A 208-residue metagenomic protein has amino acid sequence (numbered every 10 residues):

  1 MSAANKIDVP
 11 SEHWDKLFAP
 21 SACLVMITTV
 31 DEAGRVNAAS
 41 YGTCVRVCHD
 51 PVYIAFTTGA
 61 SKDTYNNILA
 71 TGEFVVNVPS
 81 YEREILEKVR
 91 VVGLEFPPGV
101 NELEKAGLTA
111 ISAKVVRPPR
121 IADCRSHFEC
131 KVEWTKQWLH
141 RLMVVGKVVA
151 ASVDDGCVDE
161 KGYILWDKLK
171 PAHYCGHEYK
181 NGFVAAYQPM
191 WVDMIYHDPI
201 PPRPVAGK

Functional and structural regions predicted by a protein language model:
M1-K208: Basic, polyanion-binding surface patches
